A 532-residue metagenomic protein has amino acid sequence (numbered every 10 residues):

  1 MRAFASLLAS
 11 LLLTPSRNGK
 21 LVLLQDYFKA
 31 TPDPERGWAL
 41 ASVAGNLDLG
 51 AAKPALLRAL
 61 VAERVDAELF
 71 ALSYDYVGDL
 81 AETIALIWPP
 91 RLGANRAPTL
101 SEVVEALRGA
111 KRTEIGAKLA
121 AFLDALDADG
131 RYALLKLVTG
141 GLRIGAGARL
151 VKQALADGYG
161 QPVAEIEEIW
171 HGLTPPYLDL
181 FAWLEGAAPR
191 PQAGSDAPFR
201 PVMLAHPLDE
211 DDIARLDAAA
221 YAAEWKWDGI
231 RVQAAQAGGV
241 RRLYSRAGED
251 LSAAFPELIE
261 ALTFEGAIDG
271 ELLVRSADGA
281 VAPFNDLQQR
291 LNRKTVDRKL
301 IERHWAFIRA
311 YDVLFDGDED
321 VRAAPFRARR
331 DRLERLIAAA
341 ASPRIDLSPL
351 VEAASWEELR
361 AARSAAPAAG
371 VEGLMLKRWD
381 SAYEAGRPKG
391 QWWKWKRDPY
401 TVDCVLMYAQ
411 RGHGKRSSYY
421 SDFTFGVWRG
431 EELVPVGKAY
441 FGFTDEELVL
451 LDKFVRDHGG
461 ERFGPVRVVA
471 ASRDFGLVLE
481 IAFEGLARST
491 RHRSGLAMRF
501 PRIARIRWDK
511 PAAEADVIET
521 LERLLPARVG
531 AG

Functional and structural regions predicted by a protein language model:
M1-S355, G426-A439, V466-V468, H492 (+1 more regions): N-terminal nucleic-acid-engaging modules of covalent nucleotidyltransferase systems
G140, V296, A409-G414, L486-R488: Short beta-turn/strand-loop junction motif enriched in small, turn-promoting residues
M203-Y221, W356-A362, R378-H413: Flexible, glycine/threonine-enriched loop-and-boundary segments that flank and lead into catalytic domains of large
A235-A237, A385-P388, R416-S421, H492-S494: Short glycine/proline-enriched turns and hinge-like loops at secondary-structure junctions
S252, L433-F463: A short-motif feature that recognizes glycine-rich, charge-decorated loops that bind or process nucleotide phosphates
D312, K377, F425, I481 (+1 more regions): Hydrophobic, well-ordered secondary-structure elements that form the walls of internal hydrophobic environments
I337-E384: Metal-assisted phosphate- and nucleotidyl-transfer catalytic regions
L451-R507: C-terminal structured "cap/appendage" subdomains that terminate the fold
